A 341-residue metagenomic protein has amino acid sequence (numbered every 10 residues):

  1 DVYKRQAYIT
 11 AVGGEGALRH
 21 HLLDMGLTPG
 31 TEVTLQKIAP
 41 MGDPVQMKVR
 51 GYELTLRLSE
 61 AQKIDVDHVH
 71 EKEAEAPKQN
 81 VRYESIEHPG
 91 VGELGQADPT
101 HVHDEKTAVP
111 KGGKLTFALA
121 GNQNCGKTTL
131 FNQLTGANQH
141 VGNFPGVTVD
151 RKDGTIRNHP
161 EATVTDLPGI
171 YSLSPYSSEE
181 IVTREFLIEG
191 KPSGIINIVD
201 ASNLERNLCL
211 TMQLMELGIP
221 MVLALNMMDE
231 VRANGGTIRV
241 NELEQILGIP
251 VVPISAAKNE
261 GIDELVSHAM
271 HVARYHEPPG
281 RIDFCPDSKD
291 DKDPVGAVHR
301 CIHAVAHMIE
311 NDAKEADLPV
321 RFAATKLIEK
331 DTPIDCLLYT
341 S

Functional and structural regions predicted by a protein language model:
V2-Q6, Y339-T340: Conserved small/polar residues in nucleotide/adenosyl-binding loops
A17-H21: Short alpha-helix capping/helix-loop boundary micro-motifs
K63-H88: Glycine- and charge-enriched low-complexity intrinsically disordered segments
Y83-E105: N-terminal pre-Walker A segment at the start of P-loop NTPase domains
A97-T165: Conserved G1/Walker A P-loop phosphate-binding module
F144-G194: Switch I (G2) and immediately adjacent beta-strands of P-loop GTPase domains
R184-G194, I198-P250: Conserved C-terminal guanine-recognition region of P-loop GTPase G domains, centered on the G4
R232-S341: Alpha-helical transmembrane helix bundles of large polytopic membrane transport and channel proteins
